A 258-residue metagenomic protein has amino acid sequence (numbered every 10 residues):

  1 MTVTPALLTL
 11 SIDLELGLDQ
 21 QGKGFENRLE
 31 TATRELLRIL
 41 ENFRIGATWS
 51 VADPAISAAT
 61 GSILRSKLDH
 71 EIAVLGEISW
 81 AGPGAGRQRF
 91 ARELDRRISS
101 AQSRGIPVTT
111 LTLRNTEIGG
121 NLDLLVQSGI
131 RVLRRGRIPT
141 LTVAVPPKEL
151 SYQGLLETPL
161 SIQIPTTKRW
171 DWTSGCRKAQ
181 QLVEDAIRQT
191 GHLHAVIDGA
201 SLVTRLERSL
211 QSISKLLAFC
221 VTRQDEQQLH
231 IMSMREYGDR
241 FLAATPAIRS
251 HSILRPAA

Functional and structural regions predicted by a protein language model:
M1-D69, A195: Active-site beta->alpha N-cap acidic-glycine motif
L10-I12, V74, I197-D198, M232: Active-site flanking residues adjacent to catalytic metal/cofactor-binding acidic residues
E26-L36, F90-D95, T173-Q181, S209-F219: Well-ordered, non-membrane alpha-helical segments in soluble/globular domains
E41-R44, T48, A179-A258: C-terminal domain-boundary segment and adjacent tail
F43-N121, I162, H194-V203: Metal-dependent polysaccharide deacetylase catalytic core of the NodB/CE4 family, i.e., the active-site-bearing domain
S57-A73, N121-L133, S214-K215, R249-P256: Short, electropositive alpha-helical surface patch
R87-A91, P147-L150, A244-I253: Short, surface-exposed amphipathic charged segments that create phosphate/polyanion-binding patches used for binding
S103-G191: Active-site-adjacent pocket scaffolds in enzyme catalytic domains
